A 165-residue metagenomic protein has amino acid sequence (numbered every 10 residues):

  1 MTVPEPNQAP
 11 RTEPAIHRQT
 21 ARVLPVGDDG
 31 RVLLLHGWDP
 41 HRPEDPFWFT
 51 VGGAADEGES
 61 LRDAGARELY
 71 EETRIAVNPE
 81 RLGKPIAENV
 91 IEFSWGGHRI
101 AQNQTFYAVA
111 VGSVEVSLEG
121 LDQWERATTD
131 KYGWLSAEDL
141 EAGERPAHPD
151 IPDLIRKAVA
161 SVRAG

Functional and structural regions predicted by a protein language model:
M1-D28: Acidic, metal-coordinating catalytic segment for phosphate/diphosphate chemistry, firing primarily on the Nudix
R18, D45, T50, I100-F106: Short connector loops at helix/strand junctions that flank enzyme active sites, especially segments positioning acidic
Q19-A21, G30, Q102-T105, D130: Change "...and in nucleic-acid phosphodiester-cleaving endonucleases..." to "...and in nucleic-acid processing enzymes
P25, H36, A108-A110, G133-D139: Short, well-ordered beta-strand micro-motif
G27, N89-G120: Active-site-adjacent beta-strand/loop module that shapes the phosphate/pyrophosphate-binding cleft
R31-E72: Conserved Nudix-box catalytic region and its N-terminal flanking loop in Nudix hydrolases and closely related
R42-P46, S113-G165: Nudix hydrolase/Nudix homology domain
A76-A87: A short coil-to-beta-strand element that immediately follows conserved catalytic motifs
